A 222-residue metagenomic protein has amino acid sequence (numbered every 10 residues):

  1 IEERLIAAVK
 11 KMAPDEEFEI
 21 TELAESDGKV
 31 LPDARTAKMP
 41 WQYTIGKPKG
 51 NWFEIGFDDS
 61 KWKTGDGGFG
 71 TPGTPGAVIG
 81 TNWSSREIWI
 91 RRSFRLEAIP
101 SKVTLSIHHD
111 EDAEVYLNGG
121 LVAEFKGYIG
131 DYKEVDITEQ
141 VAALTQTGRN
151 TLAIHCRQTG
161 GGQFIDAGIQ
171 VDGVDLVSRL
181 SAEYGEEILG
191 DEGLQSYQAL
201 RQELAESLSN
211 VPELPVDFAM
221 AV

Functional and structural regions predicted by a protein language model:
I1-R35, M39, Q170-V222: Substrate/cofactor-recognition hotspot
E22-K49, W62, E139-A182: An acidic-aromatic loop/edge-strand motif
S60-S84: Surface-exposed, low-complexity/disordered Ser/Thr/Gly/Pro/Asn-rich loops and linkers
W62, F94-G119, L152: Aromatic-lined ligand-binding clefts that engage carbohydrates, nucleic acids, or primary amines
A77-W89, F125-Y132: Extracellular beta-rich ligand/substrate-recognition surface
W83-S85, A98, G130, T145-T147 (+1 more regions): Surface-exposed coil/turn segments at beta-strand junctions on protein surfaces, enriched
S84-E97, V135-I137: Short beta-strands within extracellular/lumenal beta-sheet-rich domains
L117-E139: Solvent-exposed beta-strand/loop surfaces of large extracellular or lumenal domains
